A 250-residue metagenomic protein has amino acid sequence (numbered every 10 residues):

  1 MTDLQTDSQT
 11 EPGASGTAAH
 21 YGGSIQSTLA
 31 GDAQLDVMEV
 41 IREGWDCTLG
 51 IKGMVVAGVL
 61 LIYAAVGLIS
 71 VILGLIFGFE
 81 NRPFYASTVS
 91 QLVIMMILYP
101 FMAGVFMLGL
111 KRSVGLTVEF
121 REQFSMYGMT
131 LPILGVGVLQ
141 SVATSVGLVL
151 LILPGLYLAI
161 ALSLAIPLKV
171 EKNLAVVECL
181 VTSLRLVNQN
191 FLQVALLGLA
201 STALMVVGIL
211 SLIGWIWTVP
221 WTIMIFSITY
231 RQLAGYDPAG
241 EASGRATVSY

Functional and structural regions predicted by a protein language model:
T2-V114, P132, G137, S141: Short, small/hydrophobic-residue-rich motifs at membrane-helix boundaries and re-entrant hairpins of integral membrane
Q5-T10, A33, S125-M126, T182 (+2 more regions): Proteins with a high burden of low-complexity, intrinsically disordered sequence enriched in S/T/G/P/A and R, requiring
A18-T28, D32, P83-T117, T144-E178 (+1 more regions): Selective recognition of hydrophobic, aromatic-rich stretches within alpha-helical transmembrane segments of polytopic
M38-A65, T117-G147, L158-G208, S249-Y250: Interfacial aromatic "cap" segments that immediately flank transmembrane helices in multipass membrane proteins
I62-Y63, S70-V71, G78-E80, G128-M129 (+4 more regions): Short, surface-exposed linear patches
S70-V71, V138, Q193, I209 (+2 more regions): Surface-exposed beta-strand edges and their flanking turn/coil or helix-capping segments
Y236-Y250: Short, charged juxtamembrane terminal tails flanking transmembrane helices
